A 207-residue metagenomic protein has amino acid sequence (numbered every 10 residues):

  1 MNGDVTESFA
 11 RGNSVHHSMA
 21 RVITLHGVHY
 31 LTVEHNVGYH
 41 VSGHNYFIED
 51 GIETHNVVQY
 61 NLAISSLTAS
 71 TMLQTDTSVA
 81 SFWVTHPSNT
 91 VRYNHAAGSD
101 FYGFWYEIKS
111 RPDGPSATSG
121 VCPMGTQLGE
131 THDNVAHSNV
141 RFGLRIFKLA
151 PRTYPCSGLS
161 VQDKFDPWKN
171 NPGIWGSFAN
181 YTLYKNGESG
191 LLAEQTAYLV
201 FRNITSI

Functional and structural regions predicted by a protein language model:
T6-A20, H29-F47, I52-A69, T85-Y102 (+3 more regions): Right-handed parallel beta-helix
A80-S81: Predominantly extracellular/luminal carbohydrate-interaction, adhesion, and secreted-enzyme modules that are
K109: Histidine- and/or cysteine-centered catalytic micro-motif in compact active-site loops
